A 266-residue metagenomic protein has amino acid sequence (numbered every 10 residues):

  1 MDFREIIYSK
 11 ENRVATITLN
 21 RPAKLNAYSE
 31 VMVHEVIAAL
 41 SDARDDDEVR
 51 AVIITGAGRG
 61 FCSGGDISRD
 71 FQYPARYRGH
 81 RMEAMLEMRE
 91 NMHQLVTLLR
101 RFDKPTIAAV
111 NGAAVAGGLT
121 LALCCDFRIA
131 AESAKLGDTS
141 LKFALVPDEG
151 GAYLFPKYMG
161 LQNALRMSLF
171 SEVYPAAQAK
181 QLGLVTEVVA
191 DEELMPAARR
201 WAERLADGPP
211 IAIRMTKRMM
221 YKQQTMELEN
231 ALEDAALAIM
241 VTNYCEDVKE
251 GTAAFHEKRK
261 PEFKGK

Functional and structural regions predicted by a protein language model:
M1-A57: Conserved CoA-thioester-binding segment of acyl-CoA-metabolizing enzymes
N12-R13, R59, E132, L237: Beta-strand-connecting loop/turn residues
I17, R21, V36, I54 (+7 more regions): Terminal peptide-recognition signature
M32-E35, M88-N91, L194, A235: Hydrophobic alpha-helical membrane-association signature
G56-L98, A144, E227: Glycine- (often His-adjacent) and acidic-residue-rich active-site loop that binds/positions the CoA thioester
T97-I213, V241-A253, R259, K266: Crotonase-fold acyl-CoA enzyme core
